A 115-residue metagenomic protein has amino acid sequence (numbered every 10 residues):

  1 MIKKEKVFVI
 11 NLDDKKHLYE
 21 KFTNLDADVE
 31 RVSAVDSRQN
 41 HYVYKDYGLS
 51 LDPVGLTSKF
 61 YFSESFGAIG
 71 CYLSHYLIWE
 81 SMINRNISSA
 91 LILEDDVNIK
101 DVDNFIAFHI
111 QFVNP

Functional and structural regions predicted by a protein language model:
M1-L93, V97-P115: An acidic/histidine-cluster motif and surrounding catalytic segment that typifies divalent-metal-assisted enzyme active
